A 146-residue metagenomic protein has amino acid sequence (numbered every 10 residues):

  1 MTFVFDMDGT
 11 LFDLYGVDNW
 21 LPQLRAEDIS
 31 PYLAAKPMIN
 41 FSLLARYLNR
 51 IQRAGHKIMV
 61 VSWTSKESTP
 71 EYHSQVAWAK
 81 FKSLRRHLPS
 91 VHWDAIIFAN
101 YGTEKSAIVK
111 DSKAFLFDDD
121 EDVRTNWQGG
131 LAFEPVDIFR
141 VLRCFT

Functional and structural regions predicted by a protein language model:
T2-F3, F115: Structural motif
V4, D8-R86, W93: Alpha-helical substrate-recognition element adjacent to the catalytic core
R53-K57, P89-H92, K110-F115, Q128-L131: Short glycine/proline-enriched coil/turn segments at helix->beta-strand junctions
V61, F98-Y101, F133-P135: Conserved beta-strand termini and adjacent loop/short-helix elements that scaffold enzyme active sites in alpha/beta
W93, Y101-I108, V136-C144: A short acidic, often aromatic-flanked loop/helix-cap motif at beta-alpha or helix-coil junctions that lines enzyme
I96-D122, W127: Conserved Lys-Pro-Asp/Glu-containing loop-to-beta segment of HAD-superfamily phosphomonoesterases, centered on
F115, D120-T146: Asp-based, Mg2+/Mn2+-dependent phosphohydrolase catalytic module
